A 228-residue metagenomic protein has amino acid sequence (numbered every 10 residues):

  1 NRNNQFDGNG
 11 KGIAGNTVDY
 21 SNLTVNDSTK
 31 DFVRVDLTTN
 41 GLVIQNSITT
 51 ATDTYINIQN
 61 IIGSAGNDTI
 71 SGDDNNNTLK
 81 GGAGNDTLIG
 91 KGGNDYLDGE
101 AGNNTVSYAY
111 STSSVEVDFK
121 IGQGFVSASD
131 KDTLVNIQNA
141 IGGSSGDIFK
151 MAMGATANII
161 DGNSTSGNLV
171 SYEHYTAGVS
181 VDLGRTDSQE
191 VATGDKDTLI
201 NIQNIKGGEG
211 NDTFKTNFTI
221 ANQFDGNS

Functional and structural regions predicted by a protein language model:
N1-R2, G8-K11, Y20, G63 (+13 more regions): Glycine-centered beta-turn/loop sites at beta-strand termini
K11-T50, A101-D130, S166-D195, T213-N222: GD-rich hexapeptide-repeat beta-solenoids
V25, I62-A65, I141-S144, G167 (+2 more regions): Residues in short coils/turns that link rungs of repeat/solenoid architectures in beta-rich domains
T52-Y55, K131-L134, G154, K196-L199: Short loop/turn positions that demarcate and connect the beta-strands within blades of beta-propeller repeat domains
